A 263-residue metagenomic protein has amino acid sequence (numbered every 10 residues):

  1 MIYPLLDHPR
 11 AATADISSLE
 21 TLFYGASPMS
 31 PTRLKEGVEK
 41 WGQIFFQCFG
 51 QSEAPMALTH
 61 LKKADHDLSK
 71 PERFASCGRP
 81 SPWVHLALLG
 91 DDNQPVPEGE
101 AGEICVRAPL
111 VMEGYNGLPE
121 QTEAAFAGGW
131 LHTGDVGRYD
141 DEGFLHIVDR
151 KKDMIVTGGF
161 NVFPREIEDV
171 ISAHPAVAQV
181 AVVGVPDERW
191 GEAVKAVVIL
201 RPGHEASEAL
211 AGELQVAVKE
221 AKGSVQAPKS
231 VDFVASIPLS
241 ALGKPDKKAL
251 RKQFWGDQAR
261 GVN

Functional and structural regions predicted by a protein language model:
L6-E72, H85, D92-P95: Gly/Ser/Thr-rich phosphate-binding loop
R10, S18, W83, A176-Q179 (+3 more regions): Glycine-centered tight turns that cap/initiate beta-strands
A26, G50, G78, D135 (+1 more regions): Active-site glycine-centered loops adjacent to acidic/histidine catalytic or metal-binding residues that shape
F46-P55, G78-P80, V183-P186, D232: Beta-strand->loop->alpha-helix junctions that form or flank phosphate-binding loops in nucleotide-handling enzymes
R79-W83, D92-A124, V162: Conserved ATP/PPi-binding loop(s) of AMP-dependent carboxylate-activating enzymes
N93, V234-F254: Flexible lysine-rich "adenylation lid" loop at the C-terminal edge of ANL adenylation domains
A108, E113-G114, Q121-A124, V136-Q226 (+1 more regions): AMP-binding/adenylate-forming catalytic core of the ANL superfamily
K252-N263: Acidic/polar alpha-helix N-cap and adjacent early helical turns within long charge-rich amphipathic helices/linkers
